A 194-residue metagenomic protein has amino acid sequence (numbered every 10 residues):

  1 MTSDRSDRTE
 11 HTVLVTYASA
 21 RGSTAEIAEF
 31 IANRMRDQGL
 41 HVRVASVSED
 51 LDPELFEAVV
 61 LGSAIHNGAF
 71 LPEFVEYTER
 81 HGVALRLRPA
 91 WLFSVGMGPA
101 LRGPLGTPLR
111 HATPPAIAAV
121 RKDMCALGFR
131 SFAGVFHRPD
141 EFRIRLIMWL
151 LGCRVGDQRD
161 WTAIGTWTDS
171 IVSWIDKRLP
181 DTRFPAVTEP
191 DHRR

Functional and structural regions predicted by a protein language model:
D4, R8, E26, R34 (+3 more regions): FMN-binding flavodoxin-like domain, especially the glycine-rich phosphate-binding loop
H11-R36: Short, charged N-terminal beta->alpha structural module
T16-A18, L61-G62, F93, F132: Short hydrophobic segments within beta-strands
V44-E54: Short acidic low-complexity segments
V47, S63-A64: Acidic/polar N-terminal loop/beta-strand segments that form early-domain functional surfaces
E57-V60, P89: Structural motif
